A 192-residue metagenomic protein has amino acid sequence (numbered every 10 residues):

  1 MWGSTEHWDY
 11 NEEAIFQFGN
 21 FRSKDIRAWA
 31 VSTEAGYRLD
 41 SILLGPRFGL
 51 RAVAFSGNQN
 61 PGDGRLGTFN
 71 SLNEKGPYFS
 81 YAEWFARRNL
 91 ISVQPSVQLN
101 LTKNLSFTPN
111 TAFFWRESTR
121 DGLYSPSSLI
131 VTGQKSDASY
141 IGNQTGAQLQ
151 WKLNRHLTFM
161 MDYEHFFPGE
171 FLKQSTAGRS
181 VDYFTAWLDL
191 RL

Functional and structural regions predicted by a protein language model:
W2, F21-W29, F85-N89, S136-I141 (+1 more regions): Replace "Gram-negative outer membrane beta-barrel proteins" with "bacterial and organellar outer membrane beta-barrel
W2-G3, F16, Y37-S41, A54 (+4 more regions): Residue-level signature of outer-membrane beta-barrel architecture
H7-Y10, I42-P46, N104-F107, W151 (+1 more regions): Repeated loop/turn-to-beta-strand initiation elements of outer-membrane beta-barrel proteins
N11-F18, E83, H165-F166: Transmembrane beta-strand segments that form the barrel wall of outer-membrane beta-barrel proteins
E13-A14, K24-K135: Extracellular/periplasmic loop regions
L50, P95-V97, P109, T145-L149 (+2 more regions): Hydrophobic, well-ordered secondary-structure elements that form the walls of internal hydrophobic environments
A147, G178-L192: Outer-membrane beta-barrel "beta-signal"
K152-R179, L192: C-terminal beta-signal and adjacent terminal beta-strands/loops of Gram-negative outer-membrane beta-barrel proteins
